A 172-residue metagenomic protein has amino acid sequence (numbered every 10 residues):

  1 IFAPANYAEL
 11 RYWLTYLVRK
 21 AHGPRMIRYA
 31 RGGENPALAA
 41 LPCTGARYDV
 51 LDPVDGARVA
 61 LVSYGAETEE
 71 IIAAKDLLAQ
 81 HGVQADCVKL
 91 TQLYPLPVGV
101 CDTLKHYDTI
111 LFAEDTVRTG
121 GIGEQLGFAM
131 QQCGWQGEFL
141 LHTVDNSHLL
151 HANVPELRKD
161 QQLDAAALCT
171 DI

Functional and structural regions predicted by a protein language model:
I1-K20, D171: Conserved thiamine diphosphate
R19-I172: Thiamine diphosphate
